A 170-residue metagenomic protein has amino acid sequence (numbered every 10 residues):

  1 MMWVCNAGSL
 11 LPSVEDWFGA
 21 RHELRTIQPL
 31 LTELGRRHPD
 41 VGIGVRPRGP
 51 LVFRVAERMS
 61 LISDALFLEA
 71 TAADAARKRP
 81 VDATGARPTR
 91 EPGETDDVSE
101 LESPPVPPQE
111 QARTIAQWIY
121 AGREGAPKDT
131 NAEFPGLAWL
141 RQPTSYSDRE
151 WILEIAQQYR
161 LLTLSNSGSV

Functional and structural regions predicted by a protein language model:
M1-R46, L61-A72: C-terminal transmembrane-bundle signature of multipass membrane proteins, characterized by strong activation on
S9, T32-G35, P39-D40, P50-L51 (+2 more regions): Intrinsic disorder and flexible coil segments
P12-D16, G42-G49, T95-E102, G136-W139: Charged, low-complexity surface segments at secondary-structure and domain boundaries
E15, G19-H22, T26, P47-R54 (+2 more regions): Non-transmembrane, amphipathic alpha-helical segments
R58-V170: Soluble C-terminal extramembrane regulatory/interaction domains of multi-pass membrane proteins
